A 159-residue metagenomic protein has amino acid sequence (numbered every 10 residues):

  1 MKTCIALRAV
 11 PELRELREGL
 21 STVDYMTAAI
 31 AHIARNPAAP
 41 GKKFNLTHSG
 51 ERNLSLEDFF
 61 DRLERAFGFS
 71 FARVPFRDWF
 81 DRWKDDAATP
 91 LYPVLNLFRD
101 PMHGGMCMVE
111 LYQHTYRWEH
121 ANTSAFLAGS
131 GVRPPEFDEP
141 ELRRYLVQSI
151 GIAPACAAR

Functional and structural regions predicted by a protein language model:
M1-Y25, A29-I33, N45-T47: A conserved pocket-lining segment of Rossmann-fold NAD(P)-dependent short-chain dehydrogenase/reductase
I5-L13, M102-C107, A125-G129: Short glycine/proline-rich turn/loop motifs
R17, G50-E51, E110-L111, V132-P134: Short, contiguous acidic/charged loop-to-helix segments that flank catalytic cores in large enzymes
S21-D24, L54, W118: Residue-level signal for the nucleotide or nucleotide-sugar donor/cofactor binding architecture
D24-R35, D61, R143, V147: Amphipathic alpha-helical segments that line or abut small-molecule/effector binding pockets and mediate allosteric
Y25, D58, N122: Ca2+-coordinating acidic residues in Ca2+-binding motifs
I33-M106, A125, I152-R159: Mid/C-terminal beta-alpha module of Rossmann-like enzyme folds, strongest in SDR-family dehydrogenases/epimerases
R117-R159: Amphipathic terminal alpha-helices
